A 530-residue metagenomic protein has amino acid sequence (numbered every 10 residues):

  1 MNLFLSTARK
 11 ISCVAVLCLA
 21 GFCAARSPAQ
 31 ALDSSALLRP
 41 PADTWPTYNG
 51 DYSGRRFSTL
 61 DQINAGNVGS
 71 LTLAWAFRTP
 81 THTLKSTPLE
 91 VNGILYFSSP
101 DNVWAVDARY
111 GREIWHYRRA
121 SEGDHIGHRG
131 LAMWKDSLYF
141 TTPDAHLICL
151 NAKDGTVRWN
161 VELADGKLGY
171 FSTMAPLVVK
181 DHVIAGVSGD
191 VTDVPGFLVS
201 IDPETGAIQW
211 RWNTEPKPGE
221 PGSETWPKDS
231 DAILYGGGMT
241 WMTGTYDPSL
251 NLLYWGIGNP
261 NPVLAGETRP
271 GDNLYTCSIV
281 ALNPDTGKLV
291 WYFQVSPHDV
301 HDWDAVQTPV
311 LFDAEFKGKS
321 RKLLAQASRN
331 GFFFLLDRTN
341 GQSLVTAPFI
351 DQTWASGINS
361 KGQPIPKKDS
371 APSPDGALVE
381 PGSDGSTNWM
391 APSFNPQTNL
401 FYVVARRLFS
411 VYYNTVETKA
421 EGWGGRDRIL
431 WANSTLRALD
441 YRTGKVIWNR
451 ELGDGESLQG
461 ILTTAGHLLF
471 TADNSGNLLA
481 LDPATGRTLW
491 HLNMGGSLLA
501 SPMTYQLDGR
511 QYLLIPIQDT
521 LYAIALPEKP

Functional and structural regions predicted by a protein language model:
S12-C23: Bacterial N-terminal signal peptides
Q30-T79, R112-S121, T156-D165, A207-E215 (+8 more regions): Aromatic (tryptophan-biased) beta-strands that constitute blades/sheets of beta-rich domains
W45-N49, T81-N102, G123-L147, F171-P195 (+6 more regions): Repeat-blade elements of multi-bladed beta-propeller folds
D107, N151, D202, N283 (+5 more regions): Structural recognition of the beta-propeller blade-terminating site
G196-A207, D272-T286, S434-Y441: Beta-propeller blade signature
H298-V300, A305-T308, I350-W354, G362 (+3 more regions): Conserved blade-ending motifs and adjacent loop-strand segments that build the rim/top face of beta-propeller domains
R406-R407, L430-R487: Loop/turn-rich, solvent-exposed surfaces of beta-rich toroidal or solenoidal domains
